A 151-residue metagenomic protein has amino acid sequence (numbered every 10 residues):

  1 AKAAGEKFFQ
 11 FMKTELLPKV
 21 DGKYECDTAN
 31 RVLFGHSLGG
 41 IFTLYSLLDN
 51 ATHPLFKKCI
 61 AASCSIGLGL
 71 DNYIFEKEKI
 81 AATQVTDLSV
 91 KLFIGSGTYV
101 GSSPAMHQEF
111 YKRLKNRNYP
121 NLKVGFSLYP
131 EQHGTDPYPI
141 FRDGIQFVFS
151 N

Functional and structural regions predicted by a protein language model:
A1-N151: Non-catalytic cap/lid and distal C-terminal segments of serine-dependent acyl enzymes
